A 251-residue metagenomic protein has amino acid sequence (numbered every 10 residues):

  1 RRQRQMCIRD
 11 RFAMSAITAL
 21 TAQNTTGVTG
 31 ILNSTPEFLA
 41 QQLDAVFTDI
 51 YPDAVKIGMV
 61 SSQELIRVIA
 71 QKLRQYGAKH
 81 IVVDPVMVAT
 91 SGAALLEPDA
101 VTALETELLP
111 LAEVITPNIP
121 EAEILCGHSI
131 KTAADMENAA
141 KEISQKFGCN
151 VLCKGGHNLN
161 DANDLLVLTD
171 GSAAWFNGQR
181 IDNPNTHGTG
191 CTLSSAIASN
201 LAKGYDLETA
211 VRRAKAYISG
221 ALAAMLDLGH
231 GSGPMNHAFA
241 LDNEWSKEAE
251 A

Functional and structural regions predicted by a protein language model:
R1-I8: Short, small-residue-biased leader/transition segments that mark boundaries at the very start of proteins
Q5, E123-I124, N183-L207: Short, small-residue alpha-helix embedded
R9-V83, M87-T90: Conserved N-terminal subdomain of the carbohydrate kinase-like
D10-F12, A174, N200-A214: Phosphate-handling active-site elements
R67-V68, R74, C149, N163 (+1 more regions): Nucleotide and nucleotide-moiety/phosphate-recognizing core
P98-A173: Conserved phosphate/ATP/ADP-binding segment of small-molecule kinases
A173-H187: Short pre-catalytic strand/loop immediately N-terminal to key active-site residues, enriched for Gly-Thr
E208-A251: Charged C-terminal helix
